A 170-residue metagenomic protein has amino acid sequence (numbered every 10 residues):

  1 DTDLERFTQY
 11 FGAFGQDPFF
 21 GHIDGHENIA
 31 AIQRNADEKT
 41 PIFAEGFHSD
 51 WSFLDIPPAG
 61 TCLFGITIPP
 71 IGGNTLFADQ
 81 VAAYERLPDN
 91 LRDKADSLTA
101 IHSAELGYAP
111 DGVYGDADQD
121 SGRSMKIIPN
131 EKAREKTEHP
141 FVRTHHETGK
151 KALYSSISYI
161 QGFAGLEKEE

Functional and structural regions predicted by a protein language model:
D1-E170: Non-heme Fe(II) oxygenase catalytic core, chiefly the N-lobe of the double-stranded beta-helix
